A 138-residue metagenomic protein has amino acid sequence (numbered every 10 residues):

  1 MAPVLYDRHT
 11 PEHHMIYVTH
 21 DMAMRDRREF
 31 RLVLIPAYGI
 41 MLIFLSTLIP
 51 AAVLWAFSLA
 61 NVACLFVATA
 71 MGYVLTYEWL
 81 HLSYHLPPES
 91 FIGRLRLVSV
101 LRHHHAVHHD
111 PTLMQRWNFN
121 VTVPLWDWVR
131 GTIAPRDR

Functional and structural regions predicted by a protein language model:
M1-A63, M71-E78, L82-R138: Membrane-embedded catalytic scaffold of the fatty acid hydroxylase/desaturase
